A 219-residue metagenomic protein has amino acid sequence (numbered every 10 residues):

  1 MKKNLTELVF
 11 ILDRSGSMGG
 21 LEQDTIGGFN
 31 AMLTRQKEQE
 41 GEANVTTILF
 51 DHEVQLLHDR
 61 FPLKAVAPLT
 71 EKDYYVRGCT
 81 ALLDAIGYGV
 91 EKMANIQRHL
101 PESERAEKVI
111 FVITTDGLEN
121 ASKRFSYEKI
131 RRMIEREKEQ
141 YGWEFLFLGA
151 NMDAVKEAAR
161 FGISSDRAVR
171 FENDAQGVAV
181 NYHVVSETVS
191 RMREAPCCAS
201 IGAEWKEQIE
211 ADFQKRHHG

Functional and structural regions predicted by a protein language model:
M1-G219: Acidic, low-complexity intrinsically disordered regions
